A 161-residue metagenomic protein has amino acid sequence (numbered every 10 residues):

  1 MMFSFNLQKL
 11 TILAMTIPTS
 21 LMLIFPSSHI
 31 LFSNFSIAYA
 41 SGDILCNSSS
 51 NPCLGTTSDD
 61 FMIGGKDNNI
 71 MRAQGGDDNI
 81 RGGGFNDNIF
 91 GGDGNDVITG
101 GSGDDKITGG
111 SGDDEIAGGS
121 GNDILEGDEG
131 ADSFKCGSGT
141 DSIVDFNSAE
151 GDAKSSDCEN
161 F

Functional and structural regions predicted by a protein language model:
M1-Q8: N-terminal secretory signal peptides that target proteins for export/translocation
Q8-L21: Sec-dependent N-terminal signal peptides
S20-H29: Hydrophobic alpha-helical membrane-insertion segments, chiefly the h-region of N-terminal signal peptides
H29-G64: Extended, small-residue-rich solenoid/repeat segments and analogous flexible loops that form exposed scaffolds
C46, L54-G55, G64, R72-G75 (+8 more regions): Glycine-centered beta-turn/loop sites at beta-strand termini
D128-F161: Leucine-rich solenoid repeat scaffolds
